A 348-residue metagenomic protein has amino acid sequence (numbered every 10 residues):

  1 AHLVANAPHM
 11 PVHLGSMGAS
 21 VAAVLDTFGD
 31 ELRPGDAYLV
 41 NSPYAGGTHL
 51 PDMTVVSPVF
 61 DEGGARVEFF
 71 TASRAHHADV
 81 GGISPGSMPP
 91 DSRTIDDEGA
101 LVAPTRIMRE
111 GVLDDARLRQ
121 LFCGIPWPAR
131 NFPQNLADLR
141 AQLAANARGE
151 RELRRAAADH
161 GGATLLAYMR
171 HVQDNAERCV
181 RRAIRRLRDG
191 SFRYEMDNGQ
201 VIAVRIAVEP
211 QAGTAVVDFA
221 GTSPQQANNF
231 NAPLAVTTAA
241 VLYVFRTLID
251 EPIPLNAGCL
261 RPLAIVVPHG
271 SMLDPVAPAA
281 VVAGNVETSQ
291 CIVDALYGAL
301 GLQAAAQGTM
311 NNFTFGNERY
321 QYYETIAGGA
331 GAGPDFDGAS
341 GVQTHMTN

Functional and structural regions predicted by a protein language model:
H2-P34, L39-E62, V67-N348: Glycine/proline-enriched, intrinsically flexible loops and inter-domain linkers
